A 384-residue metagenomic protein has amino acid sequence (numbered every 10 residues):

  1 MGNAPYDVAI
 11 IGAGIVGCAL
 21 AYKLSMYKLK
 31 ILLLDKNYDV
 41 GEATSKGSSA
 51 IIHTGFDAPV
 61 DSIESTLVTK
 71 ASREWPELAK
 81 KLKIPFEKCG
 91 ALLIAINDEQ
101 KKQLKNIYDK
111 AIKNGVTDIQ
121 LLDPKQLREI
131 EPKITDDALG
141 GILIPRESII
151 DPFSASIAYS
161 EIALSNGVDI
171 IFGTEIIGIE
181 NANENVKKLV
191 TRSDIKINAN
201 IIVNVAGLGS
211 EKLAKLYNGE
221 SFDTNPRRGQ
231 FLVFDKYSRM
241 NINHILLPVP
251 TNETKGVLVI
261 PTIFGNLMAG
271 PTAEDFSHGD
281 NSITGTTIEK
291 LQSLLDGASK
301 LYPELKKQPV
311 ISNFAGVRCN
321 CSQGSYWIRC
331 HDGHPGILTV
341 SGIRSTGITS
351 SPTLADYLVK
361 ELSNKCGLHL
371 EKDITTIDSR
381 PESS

Functional and structural regions predicted by a protein language model:
Y6-L33: N-terminal Rossmann-like FAD-binding beta1-loop-alpha1 element of flavoenzymes
A19, I179-N185, T191-G270, E274-T287 (+2 more regions): Flavin-dependent oxidoreductases
M26-K46: Glycine-rich FAD pyrophosphate-binding loop
A50-I130, L139, G256-V257: Dinucleotide-binding Rossmann-like beta1-alpha1 core, especially the glycine-rich loop that anchors the ADP
T66-T69, I94-Q103, I142-E161, S282-E289 (+2 more regions): Short beta-strand to alpha-helix junction loop
I142-S193, I197-N200: Helical element adjacent to the flavin cofactor pocket in flavoenzyme catalytic cores
I263, G285-S383: C-terminal catalytic lobe of FAD-dependent flavoproteins
